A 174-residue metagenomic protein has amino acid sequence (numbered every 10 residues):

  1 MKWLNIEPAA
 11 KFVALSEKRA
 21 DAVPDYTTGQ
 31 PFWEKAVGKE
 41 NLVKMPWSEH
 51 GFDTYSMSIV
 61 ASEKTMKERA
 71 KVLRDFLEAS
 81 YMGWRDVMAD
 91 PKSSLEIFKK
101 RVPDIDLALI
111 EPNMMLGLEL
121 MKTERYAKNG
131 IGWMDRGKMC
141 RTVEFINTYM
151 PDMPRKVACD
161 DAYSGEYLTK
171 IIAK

Functional and structural regions predicted by a protein language model:
M1, N41, M153-R155: Residue-level detector of short coil/turn "hinge" positions at structural boundaries
M1-P8: Short beta-strand-to-loop elements that line the ligand-binding cleft of bilobed periplasmic-binding protein-like
A10-A14, R19-L107: Pocket-lining segment of extracytoplasmic ligand-binding domains
S48, Y55, A61-S62, A127-G130 (+2 more regions): Glycine-rich, flexible loop/turn motifs
E68-D152: Secondary-structure end/capping motifs
M139-K174: Conserved C-terminal helix/tail region of periplasmic/extracytoplasmic solute-binding proteins
